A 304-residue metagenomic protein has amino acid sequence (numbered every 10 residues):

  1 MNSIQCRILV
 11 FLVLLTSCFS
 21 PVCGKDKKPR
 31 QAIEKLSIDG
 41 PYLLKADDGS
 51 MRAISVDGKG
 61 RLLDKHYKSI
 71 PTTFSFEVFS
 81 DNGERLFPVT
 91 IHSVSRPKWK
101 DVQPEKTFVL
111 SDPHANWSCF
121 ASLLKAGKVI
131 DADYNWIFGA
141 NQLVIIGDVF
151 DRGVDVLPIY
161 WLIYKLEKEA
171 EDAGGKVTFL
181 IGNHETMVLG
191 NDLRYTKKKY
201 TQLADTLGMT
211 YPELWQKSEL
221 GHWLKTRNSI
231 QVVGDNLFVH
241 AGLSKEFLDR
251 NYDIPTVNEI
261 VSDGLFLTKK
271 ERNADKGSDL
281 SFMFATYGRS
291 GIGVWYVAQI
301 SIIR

Functional and structural regions predicted by a protein language model:
M1-K27: Bacterial Sec-dependent N-terminal signal peptides
C23-R304: Feature recognizes metal-dependent phosphohydrolase scaffolds
